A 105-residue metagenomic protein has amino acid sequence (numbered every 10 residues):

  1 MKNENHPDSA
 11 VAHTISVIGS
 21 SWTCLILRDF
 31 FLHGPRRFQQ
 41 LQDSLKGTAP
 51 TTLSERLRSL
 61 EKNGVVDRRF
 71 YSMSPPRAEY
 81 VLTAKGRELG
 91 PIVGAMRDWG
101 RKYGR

Functional and structural regions predicted by a protein language model:
K2, S9-T52, M73, E79: N-terminal helix-turn-helix DNA-binding core of bacterial DNA-binding proteins
V11, I15, V93-G100, G104: Hydrophobic alpha-helical core bundles mediating ligand binding, dimerization, or RNAP-core interactions
G19, S72-A95: Basic, amphipathic "hinge/linker" alpha-helix immediately C-terminal to the N-terminal HTH DNA-binding motif
R56: Residues within the DNA-recognition helix of helix-turn-helix
G64: Glycine-centered, phosphate/nucleic-acid-interacting loop/turn motifs that mediate DNA/RNA or nucleotide
R68: Short beta-strand "wing" residues that participate in macromolecule-binding interfaces
